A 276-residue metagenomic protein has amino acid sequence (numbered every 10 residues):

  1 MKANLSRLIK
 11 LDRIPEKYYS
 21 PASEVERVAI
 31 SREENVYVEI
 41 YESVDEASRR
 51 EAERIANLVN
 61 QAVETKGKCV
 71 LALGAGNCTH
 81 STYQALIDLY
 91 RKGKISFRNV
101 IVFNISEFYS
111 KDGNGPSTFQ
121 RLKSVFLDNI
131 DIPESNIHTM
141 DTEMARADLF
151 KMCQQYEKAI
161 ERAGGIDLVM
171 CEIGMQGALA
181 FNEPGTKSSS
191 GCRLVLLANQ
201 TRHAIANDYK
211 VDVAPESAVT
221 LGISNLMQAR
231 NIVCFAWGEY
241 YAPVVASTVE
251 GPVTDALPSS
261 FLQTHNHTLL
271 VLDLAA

Functional and structural regions predicted by a protein language model:
K2-V70: N-terminal glycine-/serine-/threonine-rich phosphate-binding loop
K2-Y18, A22-V25, I30, L221-S224 (+1 more regions): ATP/nucleoside-binding phosphotransfer catalytic cores, i.e., glycine-rich phosphate-binding loops
Y19-N35, I95-L168: Ligand-binding beta-strand-loop-alpha-helix segment within the catalytic cores of soluble metabolic enzymes
E64-K92: Glycine-rich N-terminal segment of FAD-binding domains in flavoprotein oxidoreductases, spanning the beta-loop-helix
L73-C78, I173-M175, W237: Glycine-rich beta-strand-to-loop/alpha-helix junction loops that act as flexible
Q84-S96, Q120, S124, P184-R193 (+1 more regions): A glycine- and small-aliphatic-rich helix-loop capping segment at beta-alpha/alpha-beta transitions that lines
G177-I223: Class I SAM-dependent methyltransferase SAM-binding "motif I" and its flanking Rossmann-like core
